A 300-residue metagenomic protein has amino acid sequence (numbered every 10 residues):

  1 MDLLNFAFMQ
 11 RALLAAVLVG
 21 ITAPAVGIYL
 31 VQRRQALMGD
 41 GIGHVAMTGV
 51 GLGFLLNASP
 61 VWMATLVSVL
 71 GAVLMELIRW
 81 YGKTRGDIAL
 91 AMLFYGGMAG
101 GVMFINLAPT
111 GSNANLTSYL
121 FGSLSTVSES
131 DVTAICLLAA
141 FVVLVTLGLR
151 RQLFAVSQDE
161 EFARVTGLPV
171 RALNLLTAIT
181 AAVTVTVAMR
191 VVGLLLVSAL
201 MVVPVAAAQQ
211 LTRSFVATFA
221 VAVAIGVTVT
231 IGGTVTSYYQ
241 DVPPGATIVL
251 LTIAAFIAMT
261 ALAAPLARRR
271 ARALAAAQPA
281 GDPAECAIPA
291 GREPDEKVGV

Functional and structural regions predicted by a protein language model:
M1-I21: Membrane-interfacial amphipathic/re-entrant helices at transmembrane-helix boundaries
A7-R11, L90-L149, I179, K297: Transmembrane helix-bundle core of multi-pass membrane transporters and related energy-transducing complexes
A12-A15, P60-L66, D87-A91, I135-C136 (+2 more regions): Loop-to-transmembrane alpha-helix initiation sites
I28-G111, A208-A220, S237-Q240, A264: Short loop segments and helix-boundary regions at transmembrane helix junctions of multi-pass inner-membrane proteins
V45-N57, L93-F104, T126, V170-L175 (+3 more regions): Small-residue-rich segments of transmembrane alpha-helices in multi-pass membrane proteins, especially helix faces
S128-P204: Helix-loop-helix "hairpin" substructures at the membrane interface of multi-pass membrane proteins
V191, L195-A246: Transmembrane alpha-helical segments in multi-pass inner-membrane proteins
V242-V300: Cytosolic-side transmembrane-helix boundaries in multi-pass membrane proteins
